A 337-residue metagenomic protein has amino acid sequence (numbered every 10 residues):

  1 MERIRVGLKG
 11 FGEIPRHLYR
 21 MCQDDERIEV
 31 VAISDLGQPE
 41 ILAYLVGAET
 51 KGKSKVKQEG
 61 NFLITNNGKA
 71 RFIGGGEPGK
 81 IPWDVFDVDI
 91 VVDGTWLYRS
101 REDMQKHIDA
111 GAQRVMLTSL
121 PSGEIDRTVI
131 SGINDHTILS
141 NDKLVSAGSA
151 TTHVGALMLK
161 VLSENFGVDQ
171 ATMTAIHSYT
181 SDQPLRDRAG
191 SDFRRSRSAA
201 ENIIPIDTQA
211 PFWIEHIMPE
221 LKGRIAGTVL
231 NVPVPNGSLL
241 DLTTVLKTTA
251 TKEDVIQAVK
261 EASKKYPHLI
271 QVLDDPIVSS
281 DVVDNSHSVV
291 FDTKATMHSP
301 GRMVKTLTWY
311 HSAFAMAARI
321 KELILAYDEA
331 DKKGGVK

Functional and structural regions predicted by a protein language model:
E2-S196, E322, A330-G334: N-terminal Rossmann-like NAD(P) cofactor-binding subdomain of oxidoreductases, focused on the glycine-rich
R5, R20, D24-P82, G167-Q170 (+1 more regions): C-terminal substrate-binding/catalytic lobe of Rossmann-fold NAD(P)-dependent oxidoreductases
G148-T152, I203-P205, Y310: Hydrophobic alpha-helical scaffolding
H153, T249-A250, F314-A315: A generic structural signal for alpha-helix starts
S286-K337: NAD(P)-dependent Rossmann-like dehydrogenase/reductase catalytic/cofactor-binding core
